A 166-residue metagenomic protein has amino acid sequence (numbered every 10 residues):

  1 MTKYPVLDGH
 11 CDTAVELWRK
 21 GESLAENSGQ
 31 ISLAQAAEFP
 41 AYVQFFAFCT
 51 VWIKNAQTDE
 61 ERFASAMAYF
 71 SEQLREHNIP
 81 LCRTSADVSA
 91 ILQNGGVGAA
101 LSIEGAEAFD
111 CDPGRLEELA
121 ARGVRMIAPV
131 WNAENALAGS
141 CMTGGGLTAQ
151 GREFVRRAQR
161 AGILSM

Functional and structural regions predicted by a protein language model:
M1-A149, E153: N-terminal hydrophobic targeting/anchoring segments and the immediately downstream early-domain regions of hydrolases
P80-C82, I163-M166: Catalytic beta/alpha-barrel core
R157-A161: N-terminal secretory/targeting leader peptides
